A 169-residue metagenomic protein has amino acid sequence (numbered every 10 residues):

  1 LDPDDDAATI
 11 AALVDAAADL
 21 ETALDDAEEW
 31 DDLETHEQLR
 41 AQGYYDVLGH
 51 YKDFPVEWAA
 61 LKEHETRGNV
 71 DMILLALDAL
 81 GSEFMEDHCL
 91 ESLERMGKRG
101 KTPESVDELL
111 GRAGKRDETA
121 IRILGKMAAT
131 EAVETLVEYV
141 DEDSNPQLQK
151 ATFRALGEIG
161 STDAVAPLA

Functional and structural regions predicted by a protein language model:
L1-D5, T9-T22, W30-K62, T66: Long, low-complexity or tandemly repetitive, helically biased scaffold regions used for multimeric assembly/adhesion
D6-T9, S82-E86, N145: Helix-start/N-cap signature of alpha-helical segments
V14-A17, C89, L109: Generic L/I/V-rich hydrophobic alpha-helical segments across diverse proteins
A27-H36, R67-L80, R99-A113, A129-D143 (+1 more regions): Amphipathic alpha-helical scaffolding segments comprising HEAT/armadillo-like alpha-solenoid repeats
G49-T66, V70-K98: Domain-scale macromolecular recognition modules
C89-S92, A120-I123, Q149-T152: Conserved hydrophobic register position within alpha-solenoid helical repeats
L124-K126, E142, R154: Long, low-complexity interaction regions most often at the N-terminus
